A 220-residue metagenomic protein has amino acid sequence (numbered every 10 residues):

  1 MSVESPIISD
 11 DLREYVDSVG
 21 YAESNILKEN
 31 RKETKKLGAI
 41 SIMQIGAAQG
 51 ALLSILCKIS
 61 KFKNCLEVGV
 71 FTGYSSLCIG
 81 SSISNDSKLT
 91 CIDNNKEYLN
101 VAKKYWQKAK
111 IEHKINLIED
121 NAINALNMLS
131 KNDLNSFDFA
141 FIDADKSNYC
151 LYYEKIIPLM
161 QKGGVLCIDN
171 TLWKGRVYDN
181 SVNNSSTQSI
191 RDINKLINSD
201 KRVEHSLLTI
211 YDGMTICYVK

Functional and structural regions predicted by a protein language model:
M1-F141, K146-C167, T171-K220: A short alpha-helical cap/connector motif
